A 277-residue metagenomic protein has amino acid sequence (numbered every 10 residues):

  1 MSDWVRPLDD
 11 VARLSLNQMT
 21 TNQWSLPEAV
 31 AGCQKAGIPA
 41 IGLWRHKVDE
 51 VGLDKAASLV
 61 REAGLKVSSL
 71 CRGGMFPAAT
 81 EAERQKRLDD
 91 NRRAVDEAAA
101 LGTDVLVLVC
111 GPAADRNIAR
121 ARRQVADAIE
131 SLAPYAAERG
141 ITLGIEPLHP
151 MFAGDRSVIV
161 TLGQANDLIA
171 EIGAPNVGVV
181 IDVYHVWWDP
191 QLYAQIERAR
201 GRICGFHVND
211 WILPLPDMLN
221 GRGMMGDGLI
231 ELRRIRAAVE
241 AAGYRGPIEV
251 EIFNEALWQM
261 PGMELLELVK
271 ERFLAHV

Functional and structural regions predicted by a protein language model:
M1-G37, A63, G102-T103, I159-I181 (+1 more regions): Histidine-acidic metal/acid-base catalytic patches
S2-R6, E62, E81-G178, W188-P190 (+1 more regions): Active-site acidic/histidine proton-transfer and metal-coordination neighborhood in alpha/beta enzyme cores
S2-S15, S68-A78, G111-A113: N-terminal small/glycine-rich loop or linker at the start of catalytic domains across soluble metabolic enzymes
A12-W24, M75-L88, R116-A121: Active-site mouth loops of central-metabolism enzymes
T20-N22, R45-K47, G73-F76, C110-A114 (+4 more regions): Active-site-proximal loop/turn and secondary-structure-junction residues that shape catalytic pockets, frequently
G32, A36-V51, C71-G74: N-terminal substrate-binding region of glycoside hydrolase catalytic domains
G42, S69-C71, V107, G144 (+2 more regions): Conserved beta-strand positions in the central sheet of alpha/beta enzyme cores
D49-L59, R116: Active-site-adjacent beta->alpha loops and helix N-cap segments on the catalytic face of soluble alpha/beta enzymes
